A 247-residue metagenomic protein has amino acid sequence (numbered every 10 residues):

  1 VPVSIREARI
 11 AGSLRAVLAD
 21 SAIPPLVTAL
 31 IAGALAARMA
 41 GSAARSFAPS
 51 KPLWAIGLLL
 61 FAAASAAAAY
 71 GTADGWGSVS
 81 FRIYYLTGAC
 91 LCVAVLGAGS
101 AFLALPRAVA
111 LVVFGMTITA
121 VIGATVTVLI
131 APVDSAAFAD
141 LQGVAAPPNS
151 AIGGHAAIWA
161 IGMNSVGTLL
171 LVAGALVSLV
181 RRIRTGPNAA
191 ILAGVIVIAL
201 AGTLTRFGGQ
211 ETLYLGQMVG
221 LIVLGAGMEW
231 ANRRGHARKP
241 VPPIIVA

Functional and structural regions predicted by a protein language model:
V1-A16: N-terminal amphipathic/basic-hydrophobic helices that include classical n-h-c signal peptides and signal-anchor
R15-S21, V79-C90, A145-M163: Short aromatic-rich membrane-water interface segments that cap or initiate transmembrane helices in multi-pass membrane
V17-R45, V166-S178: First transmembrane helix
A19-A32, A48-T125, Y214-I222: Individual alpha-helical transmembrane segments in multi-pass integral membrane proteins
A34, A173-A247: C-terminal transmembrane-bundle signature of multipass membrane proteins, characterized by strong activation on
A40, S65-A69, A199-T203: Alpha-helical transmembrane segments of multipass membrane proteins
A73-G75, L103-A104, P132-D140, R233-I244: A cytosolic-side transmembrane-helix exit/cap motif
A104-L169: Membrane-proximal helix-loop-helix units in multi-pass membrane proteins
